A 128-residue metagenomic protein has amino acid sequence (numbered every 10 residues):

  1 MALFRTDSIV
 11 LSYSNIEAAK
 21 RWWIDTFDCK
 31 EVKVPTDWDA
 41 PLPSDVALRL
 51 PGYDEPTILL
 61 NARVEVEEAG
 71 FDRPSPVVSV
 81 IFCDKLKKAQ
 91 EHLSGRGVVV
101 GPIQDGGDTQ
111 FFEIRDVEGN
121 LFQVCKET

Functional and structural regions predicted by a protein language model:
M1-F4, S8, V34-T36, Q90-T128: Vicinal oxygen chelate
M1-R21, V77-S79, T128: N-terminal beta-strand motif that seeds the catalytic metal site of vicinal oxygen chelate
V10-E55, G95: Core segments of cupin and vicinal oxygen chelate
W22, K87-H92: Short amphipathic alpha-helices within nucleic acid-binding modules
L42, S75, D108: Exposed loop/turn and edge beta-strand positions of beta-sandwich/beta-sheet ligand-binding modules
G52-P56, V64-E67, K85-K87: Short, charged/polar surface micro-motifs in flexible loops or helix N-caps
Y53-I58, G119-L121: Short, charged/polar, Gly/Pro-enriched secondary-structure boundary elements
D72-K87: Mid-chain, well-packed structural core segment of small domains
